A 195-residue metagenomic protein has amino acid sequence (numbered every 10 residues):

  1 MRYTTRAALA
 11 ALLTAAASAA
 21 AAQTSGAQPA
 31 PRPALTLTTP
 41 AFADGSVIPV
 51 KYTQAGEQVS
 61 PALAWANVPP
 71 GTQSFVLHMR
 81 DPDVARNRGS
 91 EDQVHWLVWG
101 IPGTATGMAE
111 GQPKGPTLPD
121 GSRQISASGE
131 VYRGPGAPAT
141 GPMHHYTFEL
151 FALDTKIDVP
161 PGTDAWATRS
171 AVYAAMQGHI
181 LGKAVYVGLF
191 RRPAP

Functional and structural regions predicted by a protein language model:
M1, A15, A21-A22: Intrinsic disorder/low-complexity segments
M1-L9: Bacterial N-terminal signal peptides that target proteins for export
A8-S18: Bacterial N-terminal signal peptides
A22-P195: N-terminus-centered regions that define maturation/targeting leaders and the start of the first functional domain
